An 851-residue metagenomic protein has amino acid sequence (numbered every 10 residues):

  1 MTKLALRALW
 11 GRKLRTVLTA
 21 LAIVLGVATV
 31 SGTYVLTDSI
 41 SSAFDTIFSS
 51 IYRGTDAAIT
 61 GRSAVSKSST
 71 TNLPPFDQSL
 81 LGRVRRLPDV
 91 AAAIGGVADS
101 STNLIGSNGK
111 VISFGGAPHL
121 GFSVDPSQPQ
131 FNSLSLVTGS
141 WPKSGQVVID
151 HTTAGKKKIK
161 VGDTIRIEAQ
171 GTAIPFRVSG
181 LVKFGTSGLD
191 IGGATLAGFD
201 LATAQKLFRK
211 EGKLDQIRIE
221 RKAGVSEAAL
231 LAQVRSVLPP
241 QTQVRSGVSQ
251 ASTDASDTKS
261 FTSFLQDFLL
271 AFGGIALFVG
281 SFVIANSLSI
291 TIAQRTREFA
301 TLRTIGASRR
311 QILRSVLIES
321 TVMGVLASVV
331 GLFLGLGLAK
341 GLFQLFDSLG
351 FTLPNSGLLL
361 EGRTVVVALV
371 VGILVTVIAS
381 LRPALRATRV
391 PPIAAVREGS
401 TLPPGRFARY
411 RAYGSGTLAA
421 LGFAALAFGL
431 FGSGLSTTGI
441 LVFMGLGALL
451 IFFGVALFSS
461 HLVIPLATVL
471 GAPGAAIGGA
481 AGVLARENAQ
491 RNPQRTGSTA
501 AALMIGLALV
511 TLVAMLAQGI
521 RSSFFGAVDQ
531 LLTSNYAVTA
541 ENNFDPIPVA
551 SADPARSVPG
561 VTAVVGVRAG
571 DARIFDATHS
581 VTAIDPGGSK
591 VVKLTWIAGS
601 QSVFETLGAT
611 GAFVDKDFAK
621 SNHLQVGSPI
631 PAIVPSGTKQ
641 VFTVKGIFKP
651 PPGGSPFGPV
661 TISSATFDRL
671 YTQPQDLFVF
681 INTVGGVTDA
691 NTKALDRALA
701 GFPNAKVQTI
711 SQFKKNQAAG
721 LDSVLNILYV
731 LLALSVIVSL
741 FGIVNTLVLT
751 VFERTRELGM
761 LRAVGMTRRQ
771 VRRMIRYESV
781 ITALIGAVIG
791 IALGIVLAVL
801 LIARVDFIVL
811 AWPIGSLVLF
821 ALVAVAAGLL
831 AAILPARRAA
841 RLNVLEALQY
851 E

Functional and structural regions predicted by a protein language model:
A8-R15, G273, G280-G324, P383 (+3 more regions): Interfacial "coupling" helices/loops that link adjacent transmembrane helices in transporter permeases
G11-L18, F264-D267, R363, V367-S380 (+3 more regions): Alpha-helical transmembrane segments, especially those used as permease/efflux helices and single-pass anchors
T16, A20-P118, G155, Q216 (+6 more regions): Hydrophobic, regular-secondary-structure patches
V27-A58, Q266, S289, L338-D347 (+4 more regions): Alpha-helical transmembrane segments
F44-I47, P240-I275, A293, G439-L449 (+5 more regions): Peri-transmembrane interface segments
I51, L136, W141, F184-A223 (+3 more regions): Small-residue transmembrane helix packing/gating motifs
G115-K156, D553-V558, T562-A563, V567-P629 (+2 more regions): Short beta-strand boundary microenvironments
L288, V322-T352, T364-R389, L418-S433 (+4 more regions): Small-residue-rich transmembrane alpha-helices
